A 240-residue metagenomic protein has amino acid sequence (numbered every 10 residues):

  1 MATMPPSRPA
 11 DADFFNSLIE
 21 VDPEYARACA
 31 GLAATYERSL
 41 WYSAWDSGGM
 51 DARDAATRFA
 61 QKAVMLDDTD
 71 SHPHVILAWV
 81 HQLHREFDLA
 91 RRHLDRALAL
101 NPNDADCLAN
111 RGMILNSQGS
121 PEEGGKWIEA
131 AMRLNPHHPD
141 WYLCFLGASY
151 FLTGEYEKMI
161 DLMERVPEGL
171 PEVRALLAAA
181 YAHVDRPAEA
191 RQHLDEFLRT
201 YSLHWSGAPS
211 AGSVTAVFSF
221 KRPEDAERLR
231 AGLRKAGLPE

Functional and structural regions predicted by a protein language model:
M1-E164, V173-R174, A180-H183: Acidic, proline/glycine-rich low-complexity intrinsically disordered segments
F14-S17, T200, A236: Structured segments of extracytoplasmic/periplasmic soluble domains in secreted or envelope-associated proteins
R38, P171-E172, S206-G212: Short acidic (Asp/Glu) and glycine-rich catalytic loops that position anionic groups and cofactors
A56, L194-F197, L233: Short amphipathic alpha-helical coiled-coil/interface segments
P167-P171, A182-W205: TPR/TPR-like (Sel1-like) alpha-helical repeat modules
A175-L176, Q192-D195, E227: A generic structural signal for well-ordered alpha-helical surface patches
A208-E240: Terminal, low-structured helical/coil segments at or just beyond the last alpha-helical repeat
